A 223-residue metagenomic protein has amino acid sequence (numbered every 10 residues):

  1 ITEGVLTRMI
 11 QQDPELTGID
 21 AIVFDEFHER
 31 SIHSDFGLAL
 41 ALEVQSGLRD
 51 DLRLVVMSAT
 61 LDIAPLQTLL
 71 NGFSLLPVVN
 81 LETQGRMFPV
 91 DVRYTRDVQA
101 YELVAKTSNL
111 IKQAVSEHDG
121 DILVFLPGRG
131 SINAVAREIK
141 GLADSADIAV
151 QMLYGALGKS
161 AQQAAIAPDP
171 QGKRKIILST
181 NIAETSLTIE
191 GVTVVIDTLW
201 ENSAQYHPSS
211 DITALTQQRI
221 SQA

Functional and structural regions predicted by a protein language model:
I1-A223: P-loop NTPase motor module signature
